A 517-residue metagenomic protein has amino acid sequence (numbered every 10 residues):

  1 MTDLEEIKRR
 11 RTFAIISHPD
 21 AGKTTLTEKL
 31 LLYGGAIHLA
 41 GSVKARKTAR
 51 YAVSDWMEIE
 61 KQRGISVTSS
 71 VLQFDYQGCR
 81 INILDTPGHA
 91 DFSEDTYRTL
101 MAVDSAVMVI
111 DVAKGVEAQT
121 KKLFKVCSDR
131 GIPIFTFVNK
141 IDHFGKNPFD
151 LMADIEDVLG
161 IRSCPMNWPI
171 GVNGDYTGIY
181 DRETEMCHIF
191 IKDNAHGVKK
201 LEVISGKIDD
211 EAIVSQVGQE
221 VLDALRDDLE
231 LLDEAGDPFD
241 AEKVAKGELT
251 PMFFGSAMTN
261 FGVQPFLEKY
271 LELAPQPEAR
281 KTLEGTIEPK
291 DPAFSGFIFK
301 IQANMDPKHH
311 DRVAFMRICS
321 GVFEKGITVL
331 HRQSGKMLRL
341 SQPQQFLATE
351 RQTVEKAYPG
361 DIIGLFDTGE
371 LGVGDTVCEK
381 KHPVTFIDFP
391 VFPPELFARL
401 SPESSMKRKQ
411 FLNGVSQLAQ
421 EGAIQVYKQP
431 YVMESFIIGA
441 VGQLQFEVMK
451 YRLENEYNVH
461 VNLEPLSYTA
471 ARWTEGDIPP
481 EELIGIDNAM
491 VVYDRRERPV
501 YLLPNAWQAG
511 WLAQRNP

Functional and structural regions predicted by a protein language model:
M1-P517: Structural and coupling elements of P-loop NTPases
